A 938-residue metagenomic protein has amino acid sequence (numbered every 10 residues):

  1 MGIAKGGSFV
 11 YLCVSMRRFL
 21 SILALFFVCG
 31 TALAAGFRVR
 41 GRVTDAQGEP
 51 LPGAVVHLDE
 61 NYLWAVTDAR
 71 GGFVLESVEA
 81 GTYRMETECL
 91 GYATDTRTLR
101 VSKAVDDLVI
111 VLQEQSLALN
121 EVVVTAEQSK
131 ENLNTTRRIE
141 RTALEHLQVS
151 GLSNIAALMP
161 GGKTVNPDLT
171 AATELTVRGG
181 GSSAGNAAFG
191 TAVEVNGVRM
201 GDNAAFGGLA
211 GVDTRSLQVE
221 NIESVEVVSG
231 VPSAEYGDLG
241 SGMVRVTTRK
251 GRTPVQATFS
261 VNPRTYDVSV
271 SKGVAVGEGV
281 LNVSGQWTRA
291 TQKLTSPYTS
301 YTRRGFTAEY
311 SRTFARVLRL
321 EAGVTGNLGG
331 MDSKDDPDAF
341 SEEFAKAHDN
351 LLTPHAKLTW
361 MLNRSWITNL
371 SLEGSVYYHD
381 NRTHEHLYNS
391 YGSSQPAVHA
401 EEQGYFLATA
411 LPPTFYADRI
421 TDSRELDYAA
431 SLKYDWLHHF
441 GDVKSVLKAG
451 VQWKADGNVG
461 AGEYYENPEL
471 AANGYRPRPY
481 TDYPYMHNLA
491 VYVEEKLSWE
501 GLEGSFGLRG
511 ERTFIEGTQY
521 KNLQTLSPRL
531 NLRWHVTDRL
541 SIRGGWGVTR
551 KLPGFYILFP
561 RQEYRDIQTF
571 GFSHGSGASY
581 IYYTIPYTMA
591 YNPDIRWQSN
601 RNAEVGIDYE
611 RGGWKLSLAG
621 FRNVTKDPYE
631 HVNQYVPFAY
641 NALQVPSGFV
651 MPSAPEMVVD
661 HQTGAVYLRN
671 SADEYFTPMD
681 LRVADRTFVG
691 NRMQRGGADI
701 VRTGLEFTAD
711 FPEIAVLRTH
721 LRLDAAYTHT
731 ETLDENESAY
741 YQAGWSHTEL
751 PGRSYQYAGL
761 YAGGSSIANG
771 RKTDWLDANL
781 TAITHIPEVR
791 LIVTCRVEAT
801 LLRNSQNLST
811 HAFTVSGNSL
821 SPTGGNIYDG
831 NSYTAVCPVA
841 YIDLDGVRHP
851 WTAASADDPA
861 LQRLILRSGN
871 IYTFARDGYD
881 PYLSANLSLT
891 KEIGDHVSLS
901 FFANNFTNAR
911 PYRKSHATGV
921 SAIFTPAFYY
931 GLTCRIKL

Functional and structural regions predicted by a protein language model:
T44, V55-D59, E88-Y92, S102-E145: Short, acidic, small-residue-rich periplasmic hinge/interaction motif at the N-terminus of Gram-negative outer-membrane
D107-V111, L152-I155, E174-T176, E194 (+2 more regions): N-terminal periplasmic accessory domains that precede and gate Gram-negative outer-membrane beta-barrel machines
S153, A157-R199: Extracytoplasmic beta-strand/coil segments of soluble accessory domains associated with Gram-negative outer-membrane
V198-V228: Short acidic/polar hinge/loop motifs at secondary-structure boundaries that mediate gating or recognition
V212-R215, S224-V231, M243-G273, G285-W287 (+1 more regions): Short strand-turn segments of transmembrane beta-barrel domains in outer membranes, especially the first one or two
S260-R289, S296-Y377: Transmembrane beta-barrel wall of Gram-negative outer-membrane proteins
T313-L328, A347-Q519, G704-E706, D724: Face-selective signature of the C-terminal outer-membrane beta-barrel domain
L643-T814: Gram-negative outer-membrane beta-barrel transporters
